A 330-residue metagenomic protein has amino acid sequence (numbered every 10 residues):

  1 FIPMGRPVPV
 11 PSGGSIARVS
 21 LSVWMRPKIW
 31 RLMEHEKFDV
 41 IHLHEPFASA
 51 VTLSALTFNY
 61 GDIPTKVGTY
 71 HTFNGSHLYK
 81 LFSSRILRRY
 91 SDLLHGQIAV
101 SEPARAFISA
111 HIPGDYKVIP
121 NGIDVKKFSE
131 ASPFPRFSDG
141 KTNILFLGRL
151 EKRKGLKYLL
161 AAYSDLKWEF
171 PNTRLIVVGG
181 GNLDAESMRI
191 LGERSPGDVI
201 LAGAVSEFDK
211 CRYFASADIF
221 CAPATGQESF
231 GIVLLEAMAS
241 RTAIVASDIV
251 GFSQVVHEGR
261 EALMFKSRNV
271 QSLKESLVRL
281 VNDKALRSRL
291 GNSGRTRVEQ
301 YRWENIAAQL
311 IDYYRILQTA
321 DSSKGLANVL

Functional and structural regions predicted by a protein language model:
G61, K80-Q97, H111: Membrane-proximal helix-turn-helix segments that form the acceptor-binding/catalytic region of lipid-linked
P103, G122: Carbohydrate-associated surface elements
R136-S164, I176: Conserved donor-binding/catalytic core segment of Leloir-type glycosyltransferases
S187-F208: Nucleotide-activated donor-binding/catalytic signature segment of Leloir-type glycosyltransferases, i.e., the conserved
A204-V205, R212-A217: Short alpha-helical donor nucleotide-sugar binding micro-motif in glycosyltransferases
A243-A246: Short hydrophobic beta-strand element within catalytic cores of glycosyltransferases and related nucleotide-activated
E258-G259, L263-V270, R279-K284: Conserved acidic donor-binding segment of nucleotide-sugar-dependent glycosyltransferases
W303-L330: C-terminal alpha-helical cap of glycosyltransferases
